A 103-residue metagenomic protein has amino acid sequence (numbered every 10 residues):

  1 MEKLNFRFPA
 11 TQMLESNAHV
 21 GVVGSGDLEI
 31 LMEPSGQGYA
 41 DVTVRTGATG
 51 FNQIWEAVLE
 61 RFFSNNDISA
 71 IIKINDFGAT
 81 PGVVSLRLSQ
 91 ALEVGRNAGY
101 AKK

Functional and structural regions predicted by a protein language model:
M1-K103: N-terminal intrinsically disordered, cationic/polar leader segments that include organellar targeting peptides
